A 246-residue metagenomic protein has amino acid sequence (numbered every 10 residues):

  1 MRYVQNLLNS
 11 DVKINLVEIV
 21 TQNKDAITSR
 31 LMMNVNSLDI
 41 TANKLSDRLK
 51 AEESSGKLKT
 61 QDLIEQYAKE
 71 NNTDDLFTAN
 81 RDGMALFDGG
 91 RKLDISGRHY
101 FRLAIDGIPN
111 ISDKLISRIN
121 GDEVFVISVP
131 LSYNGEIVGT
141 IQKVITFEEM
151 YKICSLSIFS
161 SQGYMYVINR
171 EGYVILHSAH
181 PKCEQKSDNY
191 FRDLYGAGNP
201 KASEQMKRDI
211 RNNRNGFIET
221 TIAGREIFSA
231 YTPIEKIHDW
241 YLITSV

Functional and structural regions predicted by a protein language model:
M1-S54, K69, D74: Juxtamembrane extracytoplasmic/periplasmic/luminal helical "stalk" adjacent to the first N-terminal
V12, L93-S96, V167, G198: Short acidic-hydrophobic sequence patches enriched in Asp/Glu that either
V17, V35, A42, Q61-I64 (+4 more regions): Extracytoplasmic/secreted envelope proteins and their assembly/folding machinery, especially bacterial periplasmic
I40-N43, Q61-R91, R102, V167-S187: Extracytoplasmic ligand-binding sensor domains of the Cache superfamily
K69-N72, L76, R81-S157, S161-Y164 (+1 more regions): Extracytoplasmic/periplasmic ligand-binding sensor regions of membrane-associated signaling proteins
Q142, I243-T244: Sensory beta-sandwich core in regulatory modules of signaling proteins
E149-D239: Intrinsic low-complexity, intrinsically disordered coil/linker regions enriched in small/polar and charged residues
